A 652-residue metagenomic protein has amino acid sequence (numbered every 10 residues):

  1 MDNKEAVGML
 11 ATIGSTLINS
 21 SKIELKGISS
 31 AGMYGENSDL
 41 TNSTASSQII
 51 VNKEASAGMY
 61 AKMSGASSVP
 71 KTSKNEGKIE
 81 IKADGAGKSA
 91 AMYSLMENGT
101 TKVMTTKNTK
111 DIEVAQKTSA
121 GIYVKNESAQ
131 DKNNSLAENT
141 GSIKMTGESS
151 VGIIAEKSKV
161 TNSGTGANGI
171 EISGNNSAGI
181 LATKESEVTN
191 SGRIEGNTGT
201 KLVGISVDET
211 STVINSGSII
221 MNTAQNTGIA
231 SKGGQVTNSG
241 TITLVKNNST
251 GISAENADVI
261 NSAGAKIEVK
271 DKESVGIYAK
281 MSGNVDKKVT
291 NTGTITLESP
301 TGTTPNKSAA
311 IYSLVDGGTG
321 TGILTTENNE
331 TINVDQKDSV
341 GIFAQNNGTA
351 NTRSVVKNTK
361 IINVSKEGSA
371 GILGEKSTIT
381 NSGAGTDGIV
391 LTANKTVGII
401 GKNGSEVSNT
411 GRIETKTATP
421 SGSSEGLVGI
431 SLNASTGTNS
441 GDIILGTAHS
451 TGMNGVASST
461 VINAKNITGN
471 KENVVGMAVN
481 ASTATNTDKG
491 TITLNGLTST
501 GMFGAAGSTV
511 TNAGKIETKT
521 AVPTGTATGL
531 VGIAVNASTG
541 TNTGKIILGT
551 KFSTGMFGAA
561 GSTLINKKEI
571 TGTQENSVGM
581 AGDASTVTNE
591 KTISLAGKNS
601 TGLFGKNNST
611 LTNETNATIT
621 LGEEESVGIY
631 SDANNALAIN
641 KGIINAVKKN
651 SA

Functional and structural regions predicted by a protein language model:
M1-S30, Y34-S119, Y123-S274, Y278-S339 (+3 more regions): Surface-exposed loop/turn motifs in large extracellular/passenger domains
